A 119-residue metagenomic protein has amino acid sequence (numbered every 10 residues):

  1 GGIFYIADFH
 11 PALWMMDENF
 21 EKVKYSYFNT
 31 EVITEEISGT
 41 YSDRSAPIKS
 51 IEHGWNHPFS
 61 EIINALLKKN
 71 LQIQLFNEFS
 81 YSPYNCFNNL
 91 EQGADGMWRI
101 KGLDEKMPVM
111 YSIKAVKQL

Functional and structural regions predicted by a protein language model:
G1, S38, Q92-D95: Feature targets compositionally biased, intrinsically disordered low-complexity regions with long contiguous runs
G1-G2, N70: Glycine-centered short loops/turns at secondary-structure junctions
I3-S42, H53, G102: Conserved class I S-adenosyl-L-methionine
K22-Y27, S45, N89-G96: Generic alpha-helical propensity signal that fires on short helical segments and nearby coil/disordered stretches
T34-D43, I51-E78: Short alpha-helix
E61-L119: C-terminal lobe and adjacent flexible extensions of AdoMet/dcAdoMet transferase-like proteins
